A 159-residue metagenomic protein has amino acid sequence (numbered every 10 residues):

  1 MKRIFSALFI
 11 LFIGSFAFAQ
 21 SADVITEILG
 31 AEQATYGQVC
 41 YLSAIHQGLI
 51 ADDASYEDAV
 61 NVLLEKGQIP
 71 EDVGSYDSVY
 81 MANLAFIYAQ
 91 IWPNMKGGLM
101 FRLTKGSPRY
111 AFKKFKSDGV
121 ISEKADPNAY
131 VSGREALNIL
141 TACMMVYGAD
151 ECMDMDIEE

Functional and structural regions predicted by a protein language model:
I4-S15: Sec-dependent N-terminal signal peptides
A19-Y41, I45-D53, E71-E159: Terminal recognition/anchoring or ligand-binding modules at protein termini
G67-Q68: Repeat-mediated protein-protein interaction surfaces in helical alpha-solenoids
